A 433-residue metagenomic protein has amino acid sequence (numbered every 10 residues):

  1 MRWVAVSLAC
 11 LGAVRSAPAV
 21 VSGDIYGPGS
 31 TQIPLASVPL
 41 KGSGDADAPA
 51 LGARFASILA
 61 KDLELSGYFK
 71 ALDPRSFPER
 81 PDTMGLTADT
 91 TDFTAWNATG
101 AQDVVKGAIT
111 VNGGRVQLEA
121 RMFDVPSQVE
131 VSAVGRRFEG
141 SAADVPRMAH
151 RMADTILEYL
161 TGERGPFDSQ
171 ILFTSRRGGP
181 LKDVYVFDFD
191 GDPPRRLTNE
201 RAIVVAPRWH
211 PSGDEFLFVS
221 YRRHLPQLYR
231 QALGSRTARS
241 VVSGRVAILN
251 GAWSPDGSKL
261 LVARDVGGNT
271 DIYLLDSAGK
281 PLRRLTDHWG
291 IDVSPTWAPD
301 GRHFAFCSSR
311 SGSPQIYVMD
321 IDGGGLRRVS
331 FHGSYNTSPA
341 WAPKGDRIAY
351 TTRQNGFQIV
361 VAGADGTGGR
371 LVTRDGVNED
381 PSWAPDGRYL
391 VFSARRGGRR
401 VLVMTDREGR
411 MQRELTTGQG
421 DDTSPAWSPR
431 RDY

Functional and structural regions predicted by a protein language model:
V21, L86-T155: Amphipathic beta-strand/beta-sheet edge segments enriched in Tyr/Trp
Y26-T91, V105, I109-V111: Short beta-strand->alpha-helix linker/helix-N-cap micro-motif that forms a surface specificity/interaction loop
P126, D188-D192, A232-R236, D276-K280 (+3 more regions): Short loop/turn segments that connect beta-strands within beta-propeller blades
D154, R164-F189, P194: An edge-strand/N-cap motif at the start of beta-rich repeat modules
R164, S175-D183, N199-A202, V219-L228 (+12 more regions): A flexible loop/linker signature enriched in serine peptidases of the S9 family
G165-F167, P211-S212, P255-D256, P299-D300 (+3 more regions): Residue-level detector of Asp-centered blade-edge/turn motifs that repeat once per structural unit in beta-propeller
I171, F216, G257-L261, G301-A305 (+2 more regions): Hydrophobic beta-strand positions that form the internal "hydrophobic ladder" of WD40/Gbeta-like beta-propeller blades
